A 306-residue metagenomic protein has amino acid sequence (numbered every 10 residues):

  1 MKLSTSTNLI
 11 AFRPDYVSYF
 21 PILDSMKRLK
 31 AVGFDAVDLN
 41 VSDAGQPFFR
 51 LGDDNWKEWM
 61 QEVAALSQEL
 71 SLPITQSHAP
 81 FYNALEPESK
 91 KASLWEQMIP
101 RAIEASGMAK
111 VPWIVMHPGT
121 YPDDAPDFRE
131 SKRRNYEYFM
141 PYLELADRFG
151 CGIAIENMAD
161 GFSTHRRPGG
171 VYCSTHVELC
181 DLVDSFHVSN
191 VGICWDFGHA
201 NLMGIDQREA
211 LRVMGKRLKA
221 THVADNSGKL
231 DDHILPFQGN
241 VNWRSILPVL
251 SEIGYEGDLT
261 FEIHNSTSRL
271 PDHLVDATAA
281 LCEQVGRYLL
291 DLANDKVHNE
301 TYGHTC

Functional and structural regions predicted by a protein language model:
M1-D35, Q68, E96, H165 (+1 more regions): Histidine-acidic metal/acid-base catalytic patches
M1-T7, L29-L39, L145-A159: Conserved long hydrophobic alpha-helices within structured protein cores
L9-A11, V41-D43, P80-N83, P118-P122 (+4 more regions): Active-site-proximal loop/turn and secondary-structure-junction residues that shape catalytic pockets, frequently
F12, G45-R50, N83-E88, P122-P126 (+3 more regions): A short acidic, helix-capping loop that chelates divalent metal ions and anchors anionic groups
P14-V17, L51-N55, P87, K91 (+4 more regions): Pocket-edge positions in alpha/beta enzyme catalytic cores
D38, Q76, V115, A154 (+2 more regions): Conserved beta-strand positions in the central sheet of alpha/beta enzyme cores
D38-V63: Glycine-rich, proline-tolerant flexible connector loops at the mouths of alpha/beta enzymes
E58-E62, Q68-P73, N83-G192, L202 (+1 more regions): Active-site acidic/histidine proton-transfer and metal-coordination neighborhood in alpha/beta enzyme cores
